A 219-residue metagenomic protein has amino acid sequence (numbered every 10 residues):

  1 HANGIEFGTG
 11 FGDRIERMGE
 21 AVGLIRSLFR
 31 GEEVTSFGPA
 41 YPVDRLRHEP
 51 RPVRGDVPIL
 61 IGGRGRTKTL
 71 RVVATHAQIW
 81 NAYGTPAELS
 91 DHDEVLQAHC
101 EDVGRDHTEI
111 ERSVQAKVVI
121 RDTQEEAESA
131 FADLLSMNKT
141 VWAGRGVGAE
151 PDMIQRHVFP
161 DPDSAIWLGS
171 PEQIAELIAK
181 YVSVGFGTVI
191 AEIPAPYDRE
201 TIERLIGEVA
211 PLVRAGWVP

Functional and structural regions predicted by a protein language model:
H1-P219: Active-site-adjacent structural elements that line small-molecule/cofactor binding pockets in enzymes
